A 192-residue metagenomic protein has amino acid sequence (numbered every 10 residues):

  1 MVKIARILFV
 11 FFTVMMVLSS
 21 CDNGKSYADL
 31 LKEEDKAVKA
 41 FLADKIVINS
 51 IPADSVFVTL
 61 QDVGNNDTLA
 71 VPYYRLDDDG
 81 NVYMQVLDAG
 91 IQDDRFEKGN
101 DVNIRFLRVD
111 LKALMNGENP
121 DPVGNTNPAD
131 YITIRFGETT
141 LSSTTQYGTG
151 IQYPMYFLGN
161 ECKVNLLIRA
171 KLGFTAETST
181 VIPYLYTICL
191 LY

Functional and structural regions predicted by a protein language model:
M1-F9: Bacterial N-terminal signal peptides that target proteins for export
F11-M15: Alpha-helical transmembrane segments
M16-S20: C-terminal motif of bacterial Sec signal peptides marking the signal peptidase cleavage site
C21-Y192: Cross-family detector of peptidyl-prolyl cis-trans isomerase
